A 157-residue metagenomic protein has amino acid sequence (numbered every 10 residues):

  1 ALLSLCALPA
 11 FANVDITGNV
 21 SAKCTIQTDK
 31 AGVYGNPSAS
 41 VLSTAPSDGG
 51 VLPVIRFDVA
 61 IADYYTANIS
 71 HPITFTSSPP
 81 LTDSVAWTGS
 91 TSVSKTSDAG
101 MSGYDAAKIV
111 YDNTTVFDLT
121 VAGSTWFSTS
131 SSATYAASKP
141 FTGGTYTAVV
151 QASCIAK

Functional and structural regions predicted by a protein language model:
C6-A12: Sec/Tat signal peptide C-region and signal peptidase I cleavage site
A12-A86, T114-K157: N-terminal small/polar-rich segments of proteins
G35-P37, S94-A99: Short, Lys/Arg-enriched charge-dense amphipathic segments
D83, W87, S102-D105: Broad, structure-driven detector of short, well-ordered beta-strand segments within folded domains
S84-T96: Short, surface-exposed beta-strand/strand-loop-strand elements in extracellular ectodomains
S97-L119: Extended, solvent-exposed segments with strong compositional bias
